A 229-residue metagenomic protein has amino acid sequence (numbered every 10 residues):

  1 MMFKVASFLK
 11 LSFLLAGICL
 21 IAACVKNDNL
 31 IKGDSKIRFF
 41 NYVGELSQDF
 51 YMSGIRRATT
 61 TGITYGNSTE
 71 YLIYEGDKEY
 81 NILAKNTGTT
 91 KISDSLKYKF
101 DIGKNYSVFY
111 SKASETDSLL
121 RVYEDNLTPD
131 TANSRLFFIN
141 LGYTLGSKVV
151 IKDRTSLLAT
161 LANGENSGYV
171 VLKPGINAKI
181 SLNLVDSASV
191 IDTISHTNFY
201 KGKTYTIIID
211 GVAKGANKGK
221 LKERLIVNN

Functional and structural regions predicted by a protein language model:
M1-K26: Sec-dependent bacterial lipoprotein signal peptides
C24-N229: Intrinsically disordered, low-complexity polar regions and short flexible loop motifs
